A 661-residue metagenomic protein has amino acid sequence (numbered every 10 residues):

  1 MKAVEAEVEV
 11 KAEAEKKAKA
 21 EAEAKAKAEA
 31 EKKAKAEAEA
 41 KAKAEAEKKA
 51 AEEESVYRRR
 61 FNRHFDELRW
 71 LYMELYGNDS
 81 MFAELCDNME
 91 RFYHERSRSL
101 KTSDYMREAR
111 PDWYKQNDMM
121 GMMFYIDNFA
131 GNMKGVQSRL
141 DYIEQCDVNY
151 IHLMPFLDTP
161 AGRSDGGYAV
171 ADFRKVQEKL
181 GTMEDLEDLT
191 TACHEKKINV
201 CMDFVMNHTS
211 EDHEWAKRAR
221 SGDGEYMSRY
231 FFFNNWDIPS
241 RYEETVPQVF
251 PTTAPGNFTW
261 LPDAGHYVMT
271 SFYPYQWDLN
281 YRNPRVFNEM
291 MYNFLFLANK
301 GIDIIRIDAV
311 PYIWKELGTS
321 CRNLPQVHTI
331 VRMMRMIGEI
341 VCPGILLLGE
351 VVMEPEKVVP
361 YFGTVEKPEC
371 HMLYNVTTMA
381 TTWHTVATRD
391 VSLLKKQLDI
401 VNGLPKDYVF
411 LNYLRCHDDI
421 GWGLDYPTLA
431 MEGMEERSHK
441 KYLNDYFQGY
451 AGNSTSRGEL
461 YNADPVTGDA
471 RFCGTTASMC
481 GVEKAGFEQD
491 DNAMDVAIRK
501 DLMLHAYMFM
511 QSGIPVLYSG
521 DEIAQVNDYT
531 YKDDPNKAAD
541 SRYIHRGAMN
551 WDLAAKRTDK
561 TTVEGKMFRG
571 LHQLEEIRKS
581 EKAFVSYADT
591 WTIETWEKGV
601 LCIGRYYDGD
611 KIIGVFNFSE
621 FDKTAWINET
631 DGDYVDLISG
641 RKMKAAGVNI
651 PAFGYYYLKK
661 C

Functional and structural regions predicted by a protein language model:
K2-E5, A38, A42-C661: Active-site and adjacent substrate-binding regions of carbohydrate-active enzymes
A6-A46: Long, low-complexity, compositionally biased polyampholytic IDRs enriched for Lys/Glu and Gln/Arg
